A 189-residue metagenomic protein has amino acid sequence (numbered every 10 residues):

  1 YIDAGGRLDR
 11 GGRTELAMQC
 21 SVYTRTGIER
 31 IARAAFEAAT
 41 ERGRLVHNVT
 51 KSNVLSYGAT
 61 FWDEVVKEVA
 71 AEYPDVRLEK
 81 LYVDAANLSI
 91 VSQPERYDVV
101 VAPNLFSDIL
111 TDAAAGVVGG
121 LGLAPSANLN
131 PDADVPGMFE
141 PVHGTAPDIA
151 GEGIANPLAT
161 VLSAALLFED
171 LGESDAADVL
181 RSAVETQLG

Functional and structural regions predicted by a protein language model:
Y1-M18, L105: N-terminal glycine-rich phosphate/adenylate-binding segment common to multiple enzyme folds
I2-R7, Y57-F61, I90-Q93, A113-A114: Short acidic, glycine/serine/threonine-rich loops at helix termini
G6-G11, E64-V69, V118-A127, P131: A glycine- and small-aliphatic-rich helix-loop capping segment at beta-alpha/alpha-beta transitions that lines
L8-R13, T40-R44, G137-V142, L158-T160: Short amphipathic alpha-helical segments, especially helix-boundary/capping motifs
G11-D84: Glycine-rich phosphate/diphosphate-binding loop of Rossmann-like nucleotide-binding domains
A85-S89: A generic local structural motif
I90-V179, A183-L188: Glycine-rich phosphate/nucleotide-binding loop
